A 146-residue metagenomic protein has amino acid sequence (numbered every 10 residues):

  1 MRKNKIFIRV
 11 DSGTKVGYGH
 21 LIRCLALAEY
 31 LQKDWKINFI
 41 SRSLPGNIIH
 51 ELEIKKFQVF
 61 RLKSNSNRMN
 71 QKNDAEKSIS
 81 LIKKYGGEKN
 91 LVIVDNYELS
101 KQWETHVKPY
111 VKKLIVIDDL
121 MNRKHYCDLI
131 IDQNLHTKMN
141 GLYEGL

Functional and structural regions predicted by a protein language model:
R2-F7: Extreme N-terminal starter segment of soluble prokaryotic enzymes
R9-Y18, R23-Y30, R42-G145: Active-site and donor-binding regions of nucleotide-sugar-utilizing enzymes
Q32-N38: A generic structural motif
